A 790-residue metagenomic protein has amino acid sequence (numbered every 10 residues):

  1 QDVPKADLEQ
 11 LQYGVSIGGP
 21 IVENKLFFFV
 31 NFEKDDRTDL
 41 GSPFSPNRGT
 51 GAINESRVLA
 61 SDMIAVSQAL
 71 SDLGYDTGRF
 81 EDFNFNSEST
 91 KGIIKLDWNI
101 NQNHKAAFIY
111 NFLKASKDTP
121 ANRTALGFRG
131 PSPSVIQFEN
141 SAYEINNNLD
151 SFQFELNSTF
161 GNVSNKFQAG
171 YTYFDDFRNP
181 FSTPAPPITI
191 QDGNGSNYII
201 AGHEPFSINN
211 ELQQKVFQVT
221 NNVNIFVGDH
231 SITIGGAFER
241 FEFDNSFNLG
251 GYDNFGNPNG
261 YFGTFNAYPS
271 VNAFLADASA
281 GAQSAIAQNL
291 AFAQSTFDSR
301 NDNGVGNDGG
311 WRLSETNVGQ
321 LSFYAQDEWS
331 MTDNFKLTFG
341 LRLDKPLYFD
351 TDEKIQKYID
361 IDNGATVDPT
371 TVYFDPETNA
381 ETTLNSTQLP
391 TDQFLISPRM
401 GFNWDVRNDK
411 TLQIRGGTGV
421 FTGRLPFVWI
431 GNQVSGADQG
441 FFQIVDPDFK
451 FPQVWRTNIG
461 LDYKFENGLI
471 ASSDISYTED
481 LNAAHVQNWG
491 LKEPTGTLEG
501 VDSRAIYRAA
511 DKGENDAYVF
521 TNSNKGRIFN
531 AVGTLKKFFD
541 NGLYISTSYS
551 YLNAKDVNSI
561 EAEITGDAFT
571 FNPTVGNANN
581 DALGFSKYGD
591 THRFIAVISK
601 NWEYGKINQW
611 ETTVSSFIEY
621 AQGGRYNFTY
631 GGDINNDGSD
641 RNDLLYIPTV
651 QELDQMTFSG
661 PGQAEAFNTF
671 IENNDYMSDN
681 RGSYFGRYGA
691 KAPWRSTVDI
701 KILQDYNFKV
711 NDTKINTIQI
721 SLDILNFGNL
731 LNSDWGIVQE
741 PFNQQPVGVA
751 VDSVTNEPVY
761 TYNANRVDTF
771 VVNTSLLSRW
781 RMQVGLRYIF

Functional and structural regions predicted by a protein language model:
Q1, V30-K34, F108-F112, F167-Y173 (+10 more regions): Transmembrane beta-barrel strands of outer-membrane/channel proteins
Q1-Q137, E144-N148, T159-N162, D175-F177 (+1 more regions): Acidic, glycine-rich flexible loop segments
L11-V15, T90-I94, N148-F154, A169 (+10 more regions): Hydrophobic, lipid-facing positions within transmembrane beta-strands of outer-membrane proteins
V22-K25, N103, T159-S164, I225-S231 (+6 more regions): Short loop/turn motifs that connect adjacent beta-strands in outer-membrane beta-barrel proteins
F85-E88, N101-Q326, N488, T495-A517 (+1 more regions): Replace "related TpsB outer-membrane translocases also match" with "some related outer-membrane beta-barrels such as
D352-N524, P693, N763: Solvent-exposed loop/turn elements at secondary-structure boundaries
S476-G624: Gram-negative outer-membrane beta-barrel transporters
T613-D712, Q719, Q745-F770: Extracytoplasmic gating/loop element in the C-terminal half of outer-membrane beta-barrel translocons and assembly
